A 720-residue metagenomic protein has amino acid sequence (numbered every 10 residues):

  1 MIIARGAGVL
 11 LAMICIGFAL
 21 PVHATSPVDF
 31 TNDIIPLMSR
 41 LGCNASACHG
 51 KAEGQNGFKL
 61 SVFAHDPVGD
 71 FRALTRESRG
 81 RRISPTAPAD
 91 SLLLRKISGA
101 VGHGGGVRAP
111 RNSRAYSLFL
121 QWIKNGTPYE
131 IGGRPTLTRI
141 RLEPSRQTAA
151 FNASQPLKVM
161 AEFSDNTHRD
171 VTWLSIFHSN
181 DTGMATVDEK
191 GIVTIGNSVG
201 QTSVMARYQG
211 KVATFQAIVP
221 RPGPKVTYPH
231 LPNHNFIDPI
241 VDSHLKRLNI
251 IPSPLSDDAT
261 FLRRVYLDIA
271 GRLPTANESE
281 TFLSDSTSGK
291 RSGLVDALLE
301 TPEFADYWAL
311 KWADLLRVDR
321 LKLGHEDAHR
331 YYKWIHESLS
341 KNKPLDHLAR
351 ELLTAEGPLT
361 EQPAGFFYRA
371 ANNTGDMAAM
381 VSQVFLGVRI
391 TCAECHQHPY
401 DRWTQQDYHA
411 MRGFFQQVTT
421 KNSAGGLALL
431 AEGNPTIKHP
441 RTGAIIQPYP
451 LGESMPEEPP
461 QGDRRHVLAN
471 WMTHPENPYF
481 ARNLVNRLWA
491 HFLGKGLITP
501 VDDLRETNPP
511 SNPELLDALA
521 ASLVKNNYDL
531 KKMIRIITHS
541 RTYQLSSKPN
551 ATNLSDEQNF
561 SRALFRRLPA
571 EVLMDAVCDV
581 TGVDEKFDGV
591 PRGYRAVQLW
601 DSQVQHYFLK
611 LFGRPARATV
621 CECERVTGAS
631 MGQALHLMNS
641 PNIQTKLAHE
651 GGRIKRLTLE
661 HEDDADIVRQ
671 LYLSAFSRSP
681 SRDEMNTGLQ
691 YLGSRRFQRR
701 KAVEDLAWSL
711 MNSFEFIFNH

Functional and structural regions predicted by a protein language model:
M1-A4: N-terminal secretory signal peptides that target proteins for export/translocation
G8-A19: Bacterial N-terminal signal peptides
A24-Y116, G133-M160, T167-H234, R264 (+7 more regions): Solvent-exposed helix-loop boundary motif
S39-V62, K124-R134, R389-T404, Q544-L545 (+1 more regions): Periplasmic/extracellular electron-transfer cofactor-ligation site, primarily the c-type cytochrome heme-c attachment
A109-P128, G632-N639, I643, L647-A648: Catalytic cores of secreted or luminal carbohydrate-active enzymes
F119, F163-T167, R247: Mature extracytoplasmic enzyme cores
P229-E303, D314-D588, C623-E624, Q644-V703 (+1 more regions): Primarily short, surface-exposed interaction patches in extracytoplasmic proteins
T581, G589, V597-Q598, S602 (+2 more regions): Long, His/Glu/Asp-enriched segments that create or flank divalent metal/ion-associated functional microenvironments
